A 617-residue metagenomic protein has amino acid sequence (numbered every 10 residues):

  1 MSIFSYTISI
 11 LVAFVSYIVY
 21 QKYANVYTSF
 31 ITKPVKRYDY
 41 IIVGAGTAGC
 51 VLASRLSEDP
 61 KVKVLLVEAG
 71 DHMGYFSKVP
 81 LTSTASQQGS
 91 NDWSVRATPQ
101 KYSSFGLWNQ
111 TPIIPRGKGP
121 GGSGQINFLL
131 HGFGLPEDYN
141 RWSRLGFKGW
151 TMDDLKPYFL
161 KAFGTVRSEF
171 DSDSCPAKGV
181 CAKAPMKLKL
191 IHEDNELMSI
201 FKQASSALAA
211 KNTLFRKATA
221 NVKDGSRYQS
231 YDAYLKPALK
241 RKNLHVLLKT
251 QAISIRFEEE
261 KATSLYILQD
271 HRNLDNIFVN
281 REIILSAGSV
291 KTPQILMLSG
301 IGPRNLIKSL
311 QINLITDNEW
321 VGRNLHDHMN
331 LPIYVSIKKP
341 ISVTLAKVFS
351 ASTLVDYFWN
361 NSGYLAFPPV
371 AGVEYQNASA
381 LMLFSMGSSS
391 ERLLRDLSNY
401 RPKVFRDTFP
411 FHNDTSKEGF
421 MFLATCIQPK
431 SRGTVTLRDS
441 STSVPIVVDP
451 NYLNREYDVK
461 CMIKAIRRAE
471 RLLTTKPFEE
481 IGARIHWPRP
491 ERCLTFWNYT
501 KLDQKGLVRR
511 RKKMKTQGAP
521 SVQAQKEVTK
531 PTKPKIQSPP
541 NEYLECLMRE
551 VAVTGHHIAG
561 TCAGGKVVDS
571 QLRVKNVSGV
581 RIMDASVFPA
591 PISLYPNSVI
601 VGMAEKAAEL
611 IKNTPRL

Functional and structural regions predicted by a protein language model:
S2-L617: N-terminal redox-cofactor-binding region of secreted/periplasmic oxidoreductases
